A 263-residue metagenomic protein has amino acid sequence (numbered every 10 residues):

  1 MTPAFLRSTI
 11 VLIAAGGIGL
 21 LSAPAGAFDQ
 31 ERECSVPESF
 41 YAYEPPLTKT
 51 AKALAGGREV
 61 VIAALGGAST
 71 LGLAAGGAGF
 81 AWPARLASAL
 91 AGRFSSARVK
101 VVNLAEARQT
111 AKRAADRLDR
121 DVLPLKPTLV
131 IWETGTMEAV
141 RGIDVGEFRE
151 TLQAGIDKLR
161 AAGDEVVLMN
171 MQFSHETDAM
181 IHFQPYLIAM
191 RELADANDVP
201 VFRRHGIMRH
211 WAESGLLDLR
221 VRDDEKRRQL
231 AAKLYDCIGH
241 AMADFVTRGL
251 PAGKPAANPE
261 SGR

Functional and structural regions predicted by a protein language model:
M1-V11: Bacterial N-terminal signal peptides that target proteins for export
T9-L20: Bacterial N-terminal signal peptides
S22-P24: N-terminal signal peptide c-region/cleavage motif recognized by signal peptidases
E31-L104, L118-K126: Serine-esterase "nucleophile elbow" of acetyl-processing enzymes
R32-V36, N103-Q109, I131-V140, D195 (+1 more regions): Cell-envelope and extracellular/periplasmic
V61-L65, T70, K100-A105, L129-T134 (+2 more regions): Structural recognition of the beta-strand scaffold that forms the well-ordered cores of secreted hydrolase catalytic
E133-T136, G155-I188: Active-site segments of SGNH/GDSL-like serine hydrolases that catalyze O-acetyl group transfer/hydrolysis on lipids
F173-R263: Catalytic His-Asp segment of secreted/periplasmic serine-dependent ester chemistry enzymes
